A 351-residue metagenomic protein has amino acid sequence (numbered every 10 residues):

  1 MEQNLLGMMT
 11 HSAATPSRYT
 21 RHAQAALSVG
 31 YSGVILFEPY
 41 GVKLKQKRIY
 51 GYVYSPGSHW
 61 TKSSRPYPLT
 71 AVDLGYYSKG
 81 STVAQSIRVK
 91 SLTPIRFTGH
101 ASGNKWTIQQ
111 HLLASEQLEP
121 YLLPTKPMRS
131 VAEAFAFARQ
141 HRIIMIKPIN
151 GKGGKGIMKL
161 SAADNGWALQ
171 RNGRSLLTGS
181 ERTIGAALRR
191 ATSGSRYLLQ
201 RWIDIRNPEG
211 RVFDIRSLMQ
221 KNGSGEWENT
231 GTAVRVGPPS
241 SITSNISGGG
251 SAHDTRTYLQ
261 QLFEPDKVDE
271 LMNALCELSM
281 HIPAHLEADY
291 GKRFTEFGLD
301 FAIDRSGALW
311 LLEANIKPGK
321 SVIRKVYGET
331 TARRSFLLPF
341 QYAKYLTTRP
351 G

Functional and structural regions predicted by a protein language model:
M1-L6: Extreme N-terminal starter segment of soluble prokaryotic enzymes
A14-R21, L27-E133: Conserved N-proximal alpha/beta basic substrate-recognition cap immediately N-terminal to, or forming the N-lobe
I35, L199-W202, D214-I215, A288-S306: A short glycine-rich, hydrophobically flanked beta-strand micro-motif that places a catalytic Asp/Glu for divalent metal
V72-D73, I146, Q200: Redox-cofactor binding/interface segments in oxidoreductases and associated redox assembly factors
Q117-M158: Rossmann-like NAD(P)H-binding beta-loop-alpha module
A138-R142, K155-M158, A162-N165, L169-G250: Phosphate-binding site of ATP-dependent enzymes
S240-D266: Flexible internal linker/loop segments at domain or repeat junctions
R256-F294, I303-G351: C-terminal active-site "lid" helix and adjoining low-complexity regulatory extension at the edge of ATP-using catalytic
